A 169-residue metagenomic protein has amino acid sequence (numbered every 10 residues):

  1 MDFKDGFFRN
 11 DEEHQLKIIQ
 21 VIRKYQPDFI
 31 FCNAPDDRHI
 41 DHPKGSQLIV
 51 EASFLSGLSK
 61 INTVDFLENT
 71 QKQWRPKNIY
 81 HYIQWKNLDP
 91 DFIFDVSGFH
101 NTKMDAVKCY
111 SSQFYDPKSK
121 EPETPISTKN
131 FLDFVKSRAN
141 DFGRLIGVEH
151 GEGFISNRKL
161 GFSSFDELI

Functional and structural regions predicted by a protein language model:
M1-G6: A conserved beta-strand->alpha-helix junction
R9-I169: Metal-dependent de-N-acetylase/amidase catalytic core
